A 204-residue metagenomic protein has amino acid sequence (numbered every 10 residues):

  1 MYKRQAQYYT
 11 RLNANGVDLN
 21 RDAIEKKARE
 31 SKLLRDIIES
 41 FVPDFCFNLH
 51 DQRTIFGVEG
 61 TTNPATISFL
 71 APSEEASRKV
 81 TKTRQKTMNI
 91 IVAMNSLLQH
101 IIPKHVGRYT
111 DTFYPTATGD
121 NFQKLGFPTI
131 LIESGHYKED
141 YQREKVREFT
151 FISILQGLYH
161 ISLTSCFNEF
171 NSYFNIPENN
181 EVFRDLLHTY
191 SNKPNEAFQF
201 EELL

Functional and structural regions predicted by a protein language model:
M1-Y2, L163: Generic low-polarity alpha-helical segments
K3-G107, Q123: Active-site/substrate-binding loop(s) of hydrolase catalytic cores
F41, E75-R78, A93-L204: C-terminal accessory segments enriched in acidic
